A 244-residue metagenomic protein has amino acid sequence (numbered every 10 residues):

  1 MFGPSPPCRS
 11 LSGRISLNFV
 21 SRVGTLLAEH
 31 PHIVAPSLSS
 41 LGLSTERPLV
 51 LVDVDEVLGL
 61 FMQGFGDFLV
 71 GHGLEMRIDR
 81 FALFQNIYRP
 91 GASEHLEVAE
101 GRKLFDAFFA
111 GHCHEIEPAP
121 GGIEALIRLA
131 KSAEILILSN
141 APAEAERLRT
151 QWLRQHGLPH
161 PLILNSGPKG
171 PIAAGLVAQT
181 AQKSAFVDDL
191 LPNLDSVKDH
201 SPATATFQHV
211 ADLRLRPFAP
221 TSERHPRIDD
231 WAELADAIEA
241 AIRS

Functional and structural regions predicted by a protein language model:
I15-E100: Active-site neighborhood of HAD-like aspartate-dependent phosphohydrolases
S44-T45, K131-S132, V177-K183: Glycine-rich phosphate-binding loop signature in dinucleotide/nucleotide-binding domains
Y88-G121: Metal-dependent phosphoesterase signature
C113, E117-P118, G122-W152, I163-N165: Substrate-recognition element of Asp-dependent hydrolases with the DxDx(T/V) motif
P142-A185, P192-K198: Substrate-recognition "cap/lid" segment bordering the active-site pocket of phosphatases
P161-G167, R224-E233: Short acidic-hydrophobic, aromatic-tinged amphipathic segments that line or gate anion-handling sites
P171-G175, L215-E223, A237-E239: Short, charged, surface-exposed secondary-structure boundary motifs
F186-D229: Acidic, Mg2+-coordinating phosphoryl-transfer loop and its flanking beta/alpha structural elements, shared across
